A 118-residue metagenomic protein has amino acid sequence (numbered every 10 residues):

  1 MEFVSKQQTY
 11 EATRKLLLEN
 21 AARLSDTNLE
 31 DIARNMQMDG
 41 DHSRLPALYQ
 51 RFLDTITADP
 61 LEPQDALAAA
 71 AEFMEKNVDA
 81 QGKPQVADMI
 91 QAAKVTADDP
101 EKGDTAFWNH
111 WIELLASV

Functional and structural regions predicted by a protein language model:
M1-V118: Protein-protein interaction and targeting regions used for scaffolding, dimerization, and localization
